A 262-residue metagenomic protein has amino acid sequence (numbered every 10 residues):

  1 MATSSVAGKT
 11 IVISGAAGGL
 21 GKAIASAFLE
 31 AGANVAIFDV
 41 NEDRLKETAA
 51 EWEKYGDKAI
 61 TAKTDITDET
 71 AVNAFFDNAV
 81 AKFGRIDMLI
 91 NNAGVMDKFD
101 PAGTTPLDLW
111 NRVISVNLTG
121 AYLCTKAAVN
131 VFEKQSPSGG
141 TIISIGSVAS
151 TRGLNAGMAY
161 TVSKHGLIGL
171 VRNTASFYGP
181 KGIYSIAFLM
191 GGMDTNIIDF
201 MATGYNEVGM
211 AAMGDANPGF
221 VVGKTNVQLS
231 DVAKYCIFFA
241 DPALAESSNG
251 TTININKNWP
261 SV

Functional and structural regions predicted by a protein language model:
S4-A36: Canonical Rossmann dinucleotide-binding motif of NAD(H)/NADP(H)-dependent dehydrogenases/reductases, specifically
M96-F99, R152, I237, A243-V262: Short C-terminal tail/terminal secondary-structure segment of NAD(P)H-dependent dehydrogenase/reductase domains
D100-A102, P106-R112: Substrate-binding pocket helix/loop in short-chain dehydrogenase/reductase
T125, S163, V171: Active-site helix of classical SDR
N130, S176-P180: Alpha-helical segment proximal to the catalytic Tyr-Lys
S147: Residue(s) in the substrate-gating loop at a strand-loop-helix junction that position the organic substrate next
G179, Y184, S247-G250: Short, small/polar-rich loop/turn modules that mediate ligand/substrate recognition or access, typified
